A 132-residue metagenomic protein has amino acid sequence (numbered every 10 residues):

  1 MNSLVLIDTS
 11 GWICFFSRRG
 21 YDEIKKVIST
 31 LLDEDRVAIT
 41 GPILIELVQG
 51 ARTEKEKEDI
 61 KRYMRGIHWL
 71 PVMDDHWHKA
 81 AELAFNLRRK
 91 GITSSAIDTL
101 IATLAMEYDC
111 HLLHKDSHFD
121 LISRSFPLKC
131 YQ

Functional and structural regions predicted by a protein language model:
M1-I39, Q49-R62: Short, well-structured N-terminal submotif of metal-dependent ribonuclease cores
N2-L4, A102, M106-Q132: Acidic, PIN/NYN-like endoribonuclease modules and their adjacent C-terminal/linker elements
V5, R36-A38, G66-P71, H111: Short loop->beta-strand "edge-of-pocket" segments that line small-molecule binding or catalytic clefts across diverse
I7-D8, T40, T93-S95, D116 (+1 more regions): Histidine- and aromatic-rich ligand-binding microenvironments
W12-I13, L44-L47, F119: A generic structural signal for short hydrophobic patches within well-formed alpha-helices
I24-K25, L44, K57-I60, W77-A80 (+1 more regions): A general structural signal for well-ordered alpha-helical segments in protein cores
D33-D35, Y63-I67, K90, Y108 (+1 more regions): Structured helix-beta-strand junction loops
H68-L113: Active-site neighborhoods of divalent-metal-dependent phosphate/nucleic-acid chemistry enzymes
